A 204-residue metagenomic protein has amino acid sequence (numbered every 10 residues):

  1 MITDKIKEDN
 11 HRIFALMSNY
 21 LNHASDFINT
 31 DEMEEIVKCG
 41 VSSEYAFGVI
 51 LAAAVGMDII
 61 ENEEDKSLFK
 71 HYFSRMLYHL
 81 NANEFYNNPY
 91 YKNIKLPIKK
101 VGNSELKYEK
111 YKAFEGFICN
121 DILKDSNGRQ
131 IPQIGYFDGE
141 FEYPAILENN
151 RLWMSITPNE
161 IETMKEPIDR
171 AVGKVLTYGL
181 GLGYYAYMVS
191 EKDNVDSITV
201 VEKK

Functional and structural regions predicted by a protein language model:
M1-G139: N-terminal auxiliary segments of SAM/dcSAM-dependent transferases
F137-A145, P158-K174: Conserved alpha-helix/loop element of class I SAM-dependent methyltransferases that forms part of the SAM/SAH-binding
N149-P158: Surface-exposed cleft-lining segments at the edges of enzyme active sites
V172-G183: Conserved class I S-adenosyl-L-methionine
K174, D196-S197: Residues at the starts of beta-strands that form the adenosine-phosphate
L182-N194: Conserved SAM-binding loop of SAM-dependent methyltransferases across substrates and taxa, primarily the Class I
T199-K204: Conserved acidic E/D residue at the C-terminus of a beta-strand in Rossmann-like folds
